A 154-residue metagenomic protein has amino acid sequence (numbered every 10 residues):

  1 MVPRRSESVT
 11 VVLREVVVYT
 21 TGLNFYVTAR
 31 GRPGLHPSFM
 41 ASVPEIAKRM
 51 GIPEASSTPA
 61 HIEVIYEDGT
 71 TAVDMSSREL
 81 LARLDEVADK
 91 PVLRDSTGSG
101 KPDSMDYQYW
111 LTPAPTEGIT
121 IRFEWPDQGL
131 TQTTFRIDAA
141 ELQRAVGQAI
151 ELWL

Functional and structural regions predicted by a protein language model:
V2, V12-N24, G51: Short, solvent-exposed beta-strand/turn "edge" segments of beta-rich domains on protein surfaces
L23-G31: Short, well-ordered beta-strand segments enriched in hydrophobic/aromatic residues
P33-L35, P102, W125-T134: Short acidic/polar inter-strand loop motif in beta-rich domains
L35-S42, D74-S76, T133: Short, hydrophobic/aromatic beta-strand segments
S38-A60: Short coil-to-beta strand junction motifs in C2/discoidin
T58-T112: Extended, solvent-exposed segments with strong compositional bias
A114-D127: Short, surface-exposed ligand- or partner-binding patches at beta-edge/loop junctions that are enriched in aromatics
Q132-L154: Short beta-strand elements
